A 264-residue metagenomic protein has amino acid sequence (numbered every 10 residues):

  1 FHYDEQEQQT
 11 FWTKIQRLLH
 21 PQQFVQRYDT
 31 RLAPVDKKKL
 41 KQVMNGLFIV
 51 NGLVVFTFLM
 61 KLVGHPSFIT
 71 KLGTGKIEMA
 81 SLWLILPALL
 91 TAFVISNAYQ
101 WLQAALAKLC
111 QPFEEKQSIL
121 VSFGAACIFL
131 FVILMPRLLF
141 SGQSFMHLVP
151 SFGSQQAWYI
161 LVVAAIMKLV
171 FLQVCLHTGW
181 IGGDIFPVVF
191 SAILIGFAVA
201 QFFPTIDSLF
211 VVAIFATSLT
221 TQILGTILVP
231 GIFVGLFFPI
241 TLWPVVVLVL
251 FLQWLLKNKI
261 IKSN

Functional and structural regions predicted by a protein language model:
F1-N264: Alpha-helical transmembrane segments and immediately membrane-proximal extracytoplasmic
